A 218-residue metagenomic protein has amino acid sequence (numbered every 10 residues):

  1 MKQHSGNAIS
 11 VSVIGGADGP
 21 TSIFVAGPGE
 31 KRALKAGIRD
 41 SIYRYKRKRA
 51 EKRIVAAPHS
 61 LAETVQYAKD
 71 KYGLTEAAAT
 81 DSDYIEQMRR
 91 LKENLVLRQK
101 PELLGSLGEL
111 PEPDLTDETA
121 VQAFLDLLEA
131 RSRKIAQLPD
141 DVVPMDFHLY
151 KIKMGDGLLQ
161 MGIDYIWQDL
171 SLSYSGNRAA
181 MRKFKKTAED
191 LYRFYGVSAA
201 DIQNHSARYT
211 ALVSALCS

Functional and structural regions predicted by a protein language model:
M1-K2, L138: Intrinsically disordered, low-complexity segments enriched in polar/charged residues with Gly/Pro, especially when
K2, G6-A36, D40: Amphipathic alpha-helical packing elements
A36-S218: Conserved mixed alpha/beta catalytic, RNA-binding, or beta-rich assembly cores of soluble enzyme, regulatory
